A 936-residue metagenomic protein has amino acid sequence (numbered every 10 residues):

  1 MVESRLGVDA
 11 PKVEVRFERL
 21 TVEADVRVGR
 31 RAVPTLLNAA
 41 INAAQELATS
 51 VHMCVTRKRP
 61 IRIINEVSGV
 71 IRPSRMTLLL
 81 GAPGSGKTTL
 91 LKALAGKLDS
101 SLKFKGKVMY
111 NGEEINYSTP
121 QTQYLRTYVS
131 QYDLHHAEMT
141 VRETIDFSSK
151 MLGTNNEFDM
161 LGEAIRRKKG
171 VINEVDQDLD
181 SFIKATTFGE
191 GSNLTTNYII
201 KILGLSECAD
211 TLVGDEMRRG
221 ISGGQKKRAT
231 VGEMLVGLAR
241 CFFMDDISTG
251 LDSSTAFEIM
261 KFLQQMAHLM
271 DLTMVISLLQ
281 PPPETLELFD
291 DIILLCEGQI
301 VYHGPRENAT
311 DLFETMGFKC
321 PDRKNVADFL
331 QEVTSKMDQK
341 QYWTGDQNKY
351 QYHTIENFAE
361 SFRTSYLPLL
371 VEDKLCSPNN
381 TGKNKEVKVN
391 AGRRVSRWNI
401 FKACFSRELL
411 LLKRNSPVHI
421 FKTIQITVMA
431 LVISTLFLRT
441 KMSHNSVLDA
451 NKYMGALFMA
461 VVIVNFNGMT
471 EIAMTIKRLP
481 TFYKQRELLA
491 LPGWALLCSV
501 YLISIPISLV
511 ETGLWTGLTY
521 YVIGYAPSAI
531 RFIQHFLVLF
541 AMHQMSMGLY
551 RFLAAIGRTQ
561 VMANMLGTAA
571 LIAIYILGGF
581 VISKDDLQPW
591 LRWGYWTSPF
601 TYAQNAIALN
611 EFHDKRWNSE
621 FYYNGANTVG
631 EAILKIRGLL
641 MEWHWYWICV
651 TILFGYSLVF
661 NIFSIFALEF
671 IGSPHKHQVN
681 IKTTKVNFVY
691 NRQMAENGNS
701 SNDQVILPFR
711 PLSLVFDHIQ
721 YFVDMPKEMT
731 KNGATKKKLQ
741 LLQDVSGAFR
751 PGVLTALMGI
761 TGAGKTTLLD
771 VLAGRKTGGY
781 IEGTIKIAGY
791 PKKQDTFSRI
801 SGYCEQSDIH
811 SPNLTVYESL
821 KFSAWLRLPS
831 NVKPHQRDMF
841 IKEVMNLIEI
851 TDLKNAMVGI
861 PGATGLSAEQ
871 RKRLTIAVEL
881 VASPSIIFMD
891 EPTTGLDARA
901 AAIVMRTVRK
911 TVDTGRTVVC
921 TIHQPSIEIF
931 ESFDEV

Functional and structural regions predicted by a protein language model:
M1-R75, L80-A82, S100-T119, Q123-L125 (+15 more regions): Topological signature of polytopic alpha-helical transporters
K92-L98, D770-R775: Helix-to-loop junction immediately C-terminal to a conserved catalytic motif
T230-V231, I259, I876-A877, V904: Hydrophobic anchor residue at the start of the ABC signature
L235, E879-L880: ABC ATPase C-loop
F242-D246, I887-E891: Catalytic Walker B motif of ABC-type/P-loop ATPase nucleotide-binding domains
S253-S254, A898-R899: Helix N-cap at the start of a conserved alpha-helix in ABC-type nucleotide-binding domains
M260-F262, H268, L272-L286, D291-L294 (+6 more regions): Alpha-helical transmembrane segments and their short interhelical loops
N451-V522: Hydrophobic alpha-helical transmembrane segments of multi-pass membrane transport proteins
